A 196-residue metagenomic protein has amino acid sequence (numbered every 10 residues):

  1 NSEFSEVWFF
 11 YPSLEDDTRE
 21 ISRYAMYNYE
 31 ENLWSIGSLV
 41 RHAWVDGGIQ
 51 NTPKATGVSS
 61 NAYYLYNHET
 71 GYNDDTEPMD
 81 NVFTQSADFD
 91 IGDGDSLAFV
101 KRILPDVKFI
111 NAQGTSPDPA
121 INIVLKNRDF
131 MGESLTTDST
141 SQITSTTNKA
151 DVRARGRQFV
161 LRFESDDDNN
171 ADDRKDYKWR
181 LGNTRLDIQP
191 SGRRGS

Functional and structural regions predicted by a protein language model:
N1-S196: Beta-sheet repeat architectures centered on beta-propellers
